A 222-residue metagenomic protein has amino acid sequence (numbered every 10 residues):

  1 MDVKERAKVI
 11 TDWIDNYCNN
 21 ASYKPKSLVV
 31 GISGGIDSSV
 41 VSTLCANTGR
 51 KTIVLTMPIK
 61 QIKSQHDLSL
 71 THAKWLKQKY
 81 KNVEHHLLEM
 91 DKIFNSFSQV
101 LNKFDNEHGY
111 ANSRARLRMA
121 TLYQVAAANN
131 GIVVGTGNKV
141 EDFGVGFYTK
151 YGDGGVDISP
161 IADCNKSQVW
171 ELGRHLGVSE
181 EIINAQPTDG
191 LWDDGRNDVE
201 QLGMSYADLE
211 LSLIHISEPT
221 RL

Functional and structural regions predicted by a protein language model:
M1-F147: ATP-dependent adenylation/nucleotidyltransferase module used to activate substrates
D12, E171-R174, I214: Generic alpha-helical structural context detector
R114-A120, C164-Q168, A207: Charged, alpha-helix-enriched surfaces in structured cytosolic catalytic cores of large nucleotide-utilizing machines
I132, T136-M204: Catalytic subdomain that performs nucleotidyl-dependent activation
D208-L213: Short alpha-helical "packing" element that flanks the helix-turn-helix/winged-helix DNA-binding module
I214-L222: Residue-level detector of conserved catalytic or cofactor/ligand-binding positions in enzyme active sites
